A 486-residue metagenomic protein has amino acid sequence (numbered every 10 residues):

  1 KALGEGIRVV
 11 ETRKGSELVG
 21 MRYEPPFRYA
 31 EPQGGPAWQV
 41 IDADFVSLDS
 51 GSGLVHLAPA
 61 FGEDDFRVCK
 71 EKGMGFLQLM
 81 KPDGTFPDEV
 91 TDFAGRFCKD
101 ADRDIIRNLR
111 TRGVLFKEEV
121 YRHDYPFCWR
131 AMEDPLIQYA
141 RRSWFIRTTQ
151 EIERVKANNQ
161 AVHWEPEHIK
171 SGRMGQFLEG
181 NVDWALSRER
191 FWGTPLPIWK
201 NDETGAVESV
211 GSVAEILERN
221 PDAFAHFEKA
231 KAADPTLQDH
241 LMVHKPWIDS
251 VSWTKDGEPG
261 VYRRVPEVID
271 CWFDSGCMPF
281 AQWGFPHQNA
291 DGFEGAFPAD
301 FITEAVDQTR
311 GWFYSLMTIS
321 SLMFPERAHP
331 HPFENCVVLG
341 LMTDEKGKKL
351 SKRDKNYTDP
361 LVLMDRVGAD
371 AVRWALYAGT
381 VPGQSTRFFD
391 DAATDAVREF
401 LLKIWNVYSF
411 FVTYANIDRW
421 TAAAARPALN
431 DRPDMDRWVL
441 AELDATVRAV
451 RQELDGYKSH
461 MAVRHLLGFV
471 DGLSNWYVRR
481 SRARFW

Functional and structural regions predicted by a protein language model:
K1-P25, N220, F224-K229, V265 (+4 more regions): Carboxylate/His-rich catalytic cores and anion/metal-binding grooves
E17-R22, R28-E31, F45-E215, R219-A232 (+6 more regions): Residue patterns forming the tRNA-binding/recognition surfaces of aminoacyl-tRNA synthetases and related DALR
A30-P32, G260, F324-P330, Y408-A423 (+1 more regions): Proline-centered turn/helix-capping motifs that create local helix->coil transitions or kinks
E31-I41, R264-P298, E334, N475-V478: Active-site-adjacent "gating/activation" loops or surface patches in catalytic cores
P82-D88, L339, V381, A424 (+1 more regions): Short, conserved phosphate-binding/catalytic loop or strand-edge motifs used in phosphoryl-/nucleotidyl-transfer
Y121, F177-V182, S187-W199, L241 (+5 more regions): Catalytic cores of enzymes that engage adenine nucleotides and/or redox cofactors via long glycine-rich, Lys/Arg/His
S275, P279-W283, E345, A378-G379 (+3 more regions): A short secondary-structure junction motif
N416-W486: Conserved nucleotide- and phosphate/pyrophosphate-binding catalytic cores in adenylate/nucleotidyl-handling enzymes
